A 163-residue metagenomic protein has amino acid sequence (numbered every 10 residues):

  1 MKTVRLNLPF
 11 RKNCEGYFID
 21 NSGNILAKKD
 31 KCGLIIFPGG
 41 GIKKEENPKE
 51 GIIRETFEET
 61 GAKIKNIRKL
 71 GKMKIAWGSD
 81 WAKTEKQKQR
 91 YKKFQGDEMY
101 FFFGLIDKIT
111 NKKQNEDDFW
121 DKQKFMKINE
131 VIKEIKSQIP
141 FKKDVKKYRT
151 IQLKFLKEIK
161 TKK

Functional and structural regions predicted by a protein language model:
M1-N21, R90-Y91: Acidic, metal-coordinating catalytic segment for phosphate/diphosphate chemistry, firing primarily on the Nudix
L6-N7, A62, K69-M73, D80 (+4 more regions): Membrane-topology and secretion signals of cell-surface/extracellular proteins
K12-C14, G23, D97-Y100, D121: Change "...and in nucleic-acid phosphodiester-cleaving endonucleases..." to "...and in nucleic-acid processing enzymes
D20-G23, L105-T110, I128-E130: Short loop segments at secondary-structure junctions
D20-K65, K72: Conserved Nudix-box catalytic region and its N-terminal flanking loop in Nudix hydrolases and closely related
L34-I35, T110-K163: Nudix hydrolase/Nudix homology domain
A76-K112, K124: Active-site-adjacent beta-strand/loop module that shapes the phosphate/pyrophosphate-binding cleft
